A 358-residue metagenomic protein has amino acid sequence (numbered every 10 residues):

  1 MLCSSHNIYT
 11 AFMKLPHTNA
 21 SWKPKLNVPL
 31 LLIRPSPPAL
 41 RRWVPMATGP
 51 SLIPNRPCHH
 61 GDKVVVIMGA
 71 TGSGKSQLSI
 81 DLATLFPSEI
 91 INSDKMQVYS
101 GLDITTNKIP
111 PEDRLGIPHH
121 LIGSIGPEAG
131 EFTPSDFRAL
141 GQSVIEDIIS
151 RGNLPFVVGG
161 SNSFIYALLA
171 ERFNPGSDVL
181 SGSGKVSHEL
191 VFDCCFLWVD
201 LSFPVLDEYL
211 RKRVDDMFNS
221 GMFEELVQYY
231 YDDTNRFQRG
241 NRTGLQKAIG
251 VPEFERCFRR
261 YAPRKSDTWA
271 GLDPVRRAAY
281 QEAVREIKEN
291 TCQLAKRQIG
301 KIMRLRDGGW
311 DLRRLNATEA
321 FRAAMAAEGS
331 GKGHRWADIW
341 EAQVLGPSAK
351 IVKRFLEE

Functional and structural regions predicted by a protein language model:
L2-P87, F192-E358: Catalytic core of IPPT-family isopentenyl/dimethylallyl transferases that prenylate adenosine-containing substrates
T48-V65, S76-F156, F164-G182: N-terminal phosphate/diphosphate-binding loop that engages ATP/GTP or pyrophosphate donors across diverse enzyme folds
D94, I122, G160, G221 (+1 more regions): Residue-level signal for inorganic ion chemistry
P111-G116, K185-V191, L305-D307: Short, conserved catalytic or adaptor-binding loops enriched in Gly and charged residues
F132, D136-A139, G159, S163 (+4 more regions): Charged, alpha-helix-enriched surfaces in structured cytosolic catalytic cores of large nucleotide-utilizing machines
D147-E224, Q228: Phosphate/Mg2+-binding loops and adjacent switch elements in nucleotide/diphosphate-handling enzyme cores
